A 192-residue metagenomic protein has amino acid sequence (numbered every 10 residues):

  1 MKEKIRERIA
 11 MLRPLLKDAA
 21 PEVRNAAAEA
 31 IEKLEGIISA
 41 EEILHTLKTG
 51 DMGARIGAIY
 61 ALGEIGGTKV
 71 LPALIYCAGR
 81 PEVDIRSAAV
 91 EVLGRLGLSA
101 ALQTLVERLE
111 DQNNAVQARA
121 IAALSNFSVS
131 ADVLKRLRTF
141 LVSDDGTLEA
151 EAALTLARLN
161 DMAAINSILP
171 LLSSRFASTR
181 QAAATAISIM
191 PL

Functional and structural regions predicted by a protein language model:
K2-L15, G36-K48, G67-G79, L98-E110 (+3 more regions): Amphipathic alpha-helical scaffolding segments comprising HEAT/armadillo-like alpha-solenoid repeats
M11-L34: Alpha-helical segment of the N-proximal tetratricopeptide repeat
A19-A20, G50-D51, P81-E82, Q112-N113 (+2 more regions): Short inter-helical turns and helix N-cap capping residues of alpha-solenoid HEAT/ARM repeat scaffolds
N25-A30, M52-E64, A88: Non-membrane alpha-helical segments in proteins
E151-M162, N166-L192: Long, ordered, amphipathic alpha-helical scaffolds
